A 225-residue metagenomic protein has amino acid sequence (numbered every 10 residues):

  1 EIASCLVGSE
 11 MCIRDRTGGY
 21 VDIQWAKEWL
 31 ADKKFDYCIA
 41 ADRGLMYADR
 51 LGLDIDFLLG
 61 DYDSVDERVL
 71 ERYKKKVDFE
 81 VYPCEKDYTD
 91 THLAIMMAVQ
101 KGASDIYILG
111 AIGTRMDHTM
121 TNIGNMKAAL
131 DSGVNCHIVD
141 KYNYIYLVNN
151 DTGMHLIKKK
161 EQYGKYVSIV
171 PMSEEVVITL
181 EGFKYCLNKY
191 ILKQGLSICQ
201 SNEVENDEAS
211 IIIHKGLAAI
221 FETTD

Functional and structural regions predicted by a protein language model:
E1-G8, I13: Single conserved hydrophobic/aromatic residue that forms the stacking wall/gate of nucleotide- or nucleobase-binding
S9, R16-A26, D32-K34: Intrinsically disordered, low-complexity segments enriched in small residues
D15-T17, D42, L109-A111, V139 (+1 more regions): Short beta-strand segments
D22-W25, Y47, I220: Short N-terminal binding/cap micro-motifs at the start of the first secondary-structure element
W29-A31, Y37, R43-S132: Acidic/Gly/His-enriched mid-domain segments of enzyme catalytic cores or analogous surface patches that mediate
D78-P83, N135-H137, G164-S168: A glycine-rich helix N-cap at a beta->alpha junction
A98, M116-Y163: Conserved phosphate- and dinucleotide-binding cores of soluble alpha/beta proteins, encompassing both enzyme active
N143, V148-D225: Long, charged alpha-helical interface segments
